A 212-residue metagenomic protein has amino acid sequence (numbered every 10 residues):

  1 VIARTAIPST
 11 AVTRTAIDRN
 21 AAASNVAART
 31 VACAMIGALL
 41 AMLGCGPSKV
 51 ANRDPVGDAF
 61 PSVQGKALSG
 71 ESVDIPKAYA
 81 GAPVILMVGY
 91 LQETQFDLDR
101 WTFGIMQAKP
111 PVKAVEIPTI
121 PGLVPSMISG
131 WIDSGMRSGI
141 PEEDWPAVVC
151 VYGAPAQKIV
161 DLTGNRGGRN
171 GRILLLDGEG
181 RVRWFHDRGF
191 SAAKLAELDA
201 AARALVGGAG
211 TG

Functional and structural regions predicted by a protein language model:
A3-I7, V12-M35: Bacterial N-terminal signal peptides that target proteins for export
M42-G44: C-terminal motif of bacterial Sec signal peptides marking the signal peptidase cleavage site
S48-I75, A147-V148: N-terminal "domain-start" segment that seeds a small globular fold
A78-D99: Short active-site neighborhood of thiol/selenol oxidoreductases, capturing the structured segment around
L91-T94, I120-V124, P155-Q157, R181-V182 (+1 more regions): Solvent-exposed loop/turn segments at secondary-structure junctions within structured extracellular/periplasmic domains
T94-E142: Structural microenvironment flanking redox-active thiols in thiol-disulfide oxidoreductases
V115-I117, G130-R169: Short, internal strand/loop/helix patches that form the active-site neighborhood or redox-interaction surface
G168-G212: Thiol-/selenol-based redox modules, centered on thioredoxin-like and closely related oxidoreductase domains
